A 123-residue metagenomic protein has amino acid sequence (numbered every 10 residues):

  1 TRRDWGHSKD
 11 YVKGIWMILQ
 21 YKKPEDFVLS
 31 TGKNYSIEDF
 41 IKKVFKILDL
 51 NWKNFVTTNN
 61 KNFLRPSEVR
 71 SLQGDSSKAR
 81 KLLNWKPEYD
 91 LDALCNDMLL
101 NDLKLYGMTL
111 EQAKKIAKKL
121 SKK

Functional and structural regions predicted by a protein language model:
T1-K123: C-terminal substrate-binding subdomain of Rossmann-fold SDR/epimerase-dehydratase oxidoreductases
